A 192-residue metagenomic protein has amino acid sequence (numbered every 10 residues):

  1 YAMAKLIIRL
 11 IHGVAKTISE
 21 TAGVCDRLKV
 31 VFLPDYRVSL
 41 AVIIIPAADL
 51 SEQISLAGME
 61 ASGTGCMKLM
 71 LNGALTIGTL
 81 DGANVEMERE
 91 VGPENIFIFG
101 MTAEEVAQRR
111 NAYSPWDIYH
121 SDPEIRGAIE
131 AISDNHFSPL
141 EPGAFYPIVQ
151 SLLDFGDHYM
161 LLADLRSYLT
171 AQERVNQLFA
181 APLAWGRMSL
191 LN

Functional and structural regions predicted by a protein language model:
Y1-V42, A47: Catalytic cores of eukaryotic secretory-pathway lumenal/extracellular enzymes that build and remodel glycoconjugates
V31, E52-Q53: Short catalytic-loop micro-motif centered on adjacent basic/acidic residues
I45-A48, I54-L190: Catalytic binding pocket for nucleotide-activated donors in carbohydrate/polymer assembly enzymes
